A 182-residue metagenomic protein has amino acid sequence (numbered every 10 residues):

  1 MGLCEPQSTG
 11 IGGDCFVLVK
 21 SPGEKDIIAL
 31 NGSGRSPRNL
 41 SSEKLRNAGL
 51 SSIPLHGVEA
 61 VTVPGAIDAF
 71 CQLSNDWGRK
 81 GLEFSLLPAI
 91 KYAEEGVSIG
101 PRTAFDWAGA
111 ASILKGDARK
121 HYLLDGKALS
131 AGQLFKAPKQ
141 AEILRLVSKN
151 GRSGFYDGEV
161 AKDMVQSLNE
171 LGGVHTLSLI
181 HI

Functional and structural regions predicted by a protein language model:
M1-D157, A161-L179: Noncatalytic scaffold domains of N-terminal-nucleophile
